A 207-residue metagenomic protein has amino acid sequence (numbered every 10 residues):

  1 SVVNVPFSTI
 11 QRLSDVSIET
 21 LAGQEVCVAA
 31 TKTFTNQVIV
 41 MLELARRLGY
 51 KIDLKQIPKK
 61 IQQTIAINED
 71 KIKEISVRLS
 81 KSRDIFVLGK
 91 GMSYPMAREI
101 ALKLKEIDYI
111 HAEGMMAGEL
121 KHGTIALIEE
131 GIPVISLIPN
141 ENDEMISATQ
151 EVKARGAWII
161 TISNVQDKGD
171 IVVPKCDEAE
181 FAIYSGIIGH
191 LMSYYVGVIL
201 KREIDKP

Functional and structural regions predicted by a protein language model:
S1-P207: A SIS-like phosphosugar-recognition module
